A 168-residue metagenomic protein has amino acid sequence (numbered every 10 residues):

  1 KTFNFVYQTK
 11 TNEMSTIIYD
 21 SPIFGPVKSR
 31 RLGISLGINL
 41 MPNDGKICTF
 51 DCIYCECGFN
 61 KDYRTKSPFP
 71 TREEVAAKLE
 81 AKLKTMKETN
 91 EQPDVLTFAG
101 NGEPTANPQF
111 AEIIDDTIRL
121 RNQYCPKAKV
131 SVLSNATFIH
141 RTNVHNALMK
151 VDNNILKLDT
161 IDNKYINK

Functional and structural regions predicted by a protein language model:
F3, K10-R31, K84: Auxiliary Fe-S-binding modules of radical SAM enzymes
R31-E74: Canonical Radical SAM [4Fe-4S] cluster-binding loop centered on the CxxxCxxC motif and its immediate flanking residues
G45, E103-P104: Short strand->helix junction
C55-E56, P93-V95, D159-Y165: Short, basic/glycine-rich phosphate-binding loops at helix/coil junctions that contact nucleotide phosphates
G58-V95, Q109-E112: Conserved alpha-helical substructure of the radical SAM core
T97-E103, N135: Glycine-rich beta-strand-to-loop/alpha-helix junction loops that act as flexible
A106-K168: Conserved AdoMet/S-adenosylmethionine-binding subsite of the radical SAM
